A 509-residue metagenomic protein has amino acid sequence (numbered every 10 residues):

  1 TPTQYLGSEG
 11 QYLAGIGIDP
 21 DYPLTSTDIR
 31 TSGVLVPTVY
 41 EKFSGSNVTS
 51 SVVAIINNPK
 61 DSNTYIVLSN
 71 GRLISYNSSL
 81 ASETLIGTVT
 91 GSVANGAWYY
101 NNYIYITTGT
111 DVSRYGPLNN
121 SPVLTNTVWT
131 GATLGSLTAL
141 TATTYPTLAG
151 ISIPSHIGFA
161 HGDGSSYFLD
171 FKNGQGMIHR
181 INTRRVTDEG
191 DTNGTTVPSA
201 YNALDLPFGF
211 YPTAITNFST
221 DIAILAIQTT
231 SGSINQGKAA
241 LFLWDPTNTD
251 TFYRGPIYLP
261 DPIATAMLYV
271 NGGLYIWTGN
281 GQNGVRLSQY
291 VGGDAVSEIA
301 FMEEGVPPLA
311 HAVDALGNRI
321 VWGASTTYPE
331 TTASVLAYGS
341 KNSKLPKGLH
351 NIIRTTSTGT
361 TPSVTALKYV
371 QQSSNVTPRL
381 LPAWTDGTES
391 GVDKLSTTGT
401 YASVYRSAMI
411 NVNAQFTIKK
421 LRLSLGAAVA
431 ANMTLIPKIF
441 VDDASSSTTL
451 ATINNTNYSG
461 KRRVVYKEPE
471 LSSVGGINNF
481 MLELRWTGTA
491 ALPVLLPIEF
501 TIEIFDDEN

Functional and structural regions predicted by a protein language model:
T1-G87, V112-N119, N126-D205, P212-D221 (+10 more regions): N-terminal beta-propeller domains
S51, V93, Y100, I153-H156 (+6 more regions): Beta-rich catalytic cores
K60, Y99-Y100, V270: Loop/turn segments within WD40 beta-propeller blades
L80-Y100, T108-T110, V123, T452: Acidic, glycine/polar-enriched metal-coordinating patches/loops that mediate binding to polyanionic ligands
A81-L85, T251-Y253, S297, P346-N351 (+1 more regions): Surface-exposed loop/edge segments in extracytoplasmic proteins
P260, A300-A312, K344-S374: Conserved blade-ending motifs and adjacent loop-strand segments that build the rim/top face of beta-propeller domains
H350, G399-N509: Non-cytosolic beta-sandwich-type ligand-binding/adhesion modules
V364-R406: Blade-level signature of beta-propeller repeat domains, shared across WD40, Kelch, NHL, RCC1 and BNR/Asp-box propellers
